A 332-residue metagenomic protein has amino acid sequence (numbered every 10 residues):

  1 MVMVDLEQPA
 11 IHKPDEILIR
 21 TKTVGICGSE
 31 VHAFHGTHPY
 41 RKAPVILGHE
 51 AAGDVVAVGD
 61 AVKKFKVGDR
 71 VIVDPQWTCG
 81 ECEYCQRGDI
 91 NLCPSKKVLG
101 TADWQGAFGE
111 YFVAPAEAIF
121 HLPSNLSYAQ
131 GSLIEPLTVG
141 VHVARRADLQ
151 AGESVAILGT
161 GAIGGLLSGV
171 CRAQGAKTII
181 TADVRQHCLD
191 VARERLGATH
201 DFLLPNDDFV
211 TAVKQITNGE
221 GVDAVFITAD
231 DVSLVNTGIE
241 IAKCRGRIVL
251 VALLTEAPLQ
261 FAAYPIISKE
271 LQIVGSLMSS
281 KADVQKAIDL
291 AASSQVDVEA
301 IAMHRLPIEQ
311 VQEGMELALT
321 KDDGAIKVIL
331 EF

Functional and structural regions predicted by a protein language model:
P9-V24, T37-E83, A118, P123-N125: Glycine-rich beta-strand-centered segment in the early N-terminal region that forms part of a ligand/cofactor-binding
C79-L158: NAD(P)H dinucleotide-binding glycine-rich loop of Rossmann-like/cofactor-binding domains, especially the beta1-alpha1
S124-N206: Mid-domain Rossmann-like dinucleotide-binding core that forms the NAD(H)/NADP(H) cofactor-binding site
A147, Q174-K177, L189-Q272: Glycine-rich cofactor phosphate-binding loops and adjacent beta1-alpha1 units of small-molecule cofactor enzyme domains
V184-R185, L254, S279: Residues in the short beta-alpha loop(s) of Rossmann-like NAD(P)-binding domains
N236-E240, K281-F332: C-terminal hydrophobic helical "lid"/dimerization subdomain of Rossmann-like NAD(P)H-dependent oxidoreductases
G246-R247, F261-I301: Rossmann-fold dehydrogenase core element
